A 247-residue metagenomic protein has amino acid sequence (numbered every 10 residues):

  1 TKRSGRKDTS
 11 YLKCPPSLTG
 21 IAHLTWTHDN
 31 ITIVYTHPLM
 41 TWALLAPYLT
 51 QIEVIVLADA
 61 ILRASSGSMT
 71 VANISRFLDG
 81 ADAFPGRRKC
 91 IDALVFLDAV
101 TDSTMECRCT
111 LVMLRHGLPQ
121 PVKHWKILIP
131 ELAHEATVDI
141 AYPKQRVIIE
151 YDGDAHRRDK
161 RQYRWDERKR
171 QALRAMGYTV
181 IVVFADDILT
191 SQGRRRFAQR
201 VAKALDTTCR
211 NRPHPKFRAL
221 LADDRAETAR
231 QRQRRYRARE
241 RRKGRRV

Functional and structural regions predicted by a protein language model:
T1-P85, D206-V247: Short gly/ser-rich loop at a beta-strand->alpha-helix junction or flexible surface loop bordering the NTP-binding
D79-D82, C90-I91, E135, I140-Y142: Short acidic, glycine/proline-enriched helix-loop-strand junctions
P85-L97: A short, surface-exposed helix-loop junction/capping segment
L94-R108: A short, highly charged nucleic-acid-interacting micro-segment common to nuclease and nuclease-linked defense proteins
V112-R115, A172: Alpha-helical scaffold elements within enzyme catalytic domains, especially in hydrolases
G117-P130: A short acidic/basic microdomain associated with nuclease active sites
L128-A136, Y142-V247: Basic, glycine-rich
